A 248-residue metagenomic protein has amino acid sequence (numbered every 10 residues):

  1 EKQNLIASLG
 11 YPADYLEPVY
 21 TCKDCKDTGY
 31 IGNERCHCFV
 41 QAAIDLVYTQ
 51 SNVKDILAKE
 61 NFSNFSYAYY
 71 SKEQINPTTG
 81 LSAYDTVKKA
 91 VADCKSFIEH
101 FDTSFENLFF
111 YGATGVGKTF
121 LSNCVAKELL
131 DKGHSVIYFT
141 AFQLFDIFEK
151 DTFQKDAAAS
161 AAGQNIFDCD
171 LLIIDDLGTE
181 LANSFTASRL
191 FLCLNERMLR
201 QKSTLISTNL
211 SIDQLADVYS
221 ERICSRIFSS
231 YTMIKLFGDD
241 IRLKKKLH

Functional and structural regions predicted by a protein language model:
G10-N61: Interdomain "pre-motor" coupling segment immediately N-terminal to P-loop NTPase/helicase cores
A58, F62-L108: Pre-Walker A (pre-P-loop) alpha-helix and adjacent loop at the N terminus of AAA/AAA+ ATPase modules, a conserved
Q74-A90, F105, L130-D168, S184: Short glycine-rich substrate-engagement loop in P-loop NTPases that contacts/grips substrate
K95-H100, I147-L172, S188-E196, R222: Conserved alpha-helical scaffold flanking the Walker A/P-loop in AAA+ ATPase domains
S104-L121: Walker A/P-loop nucleotide-binding motif
F105-F109, V136, L171, S203-L205: Residue-level preference for the first positions of well-ordered beta-strands
L144-D151, L177-H248: Replace "adjacent to P-loop NTPase cores in ATP/GTP-dependent enzymes" with "adjacent to NTP-binding cores
